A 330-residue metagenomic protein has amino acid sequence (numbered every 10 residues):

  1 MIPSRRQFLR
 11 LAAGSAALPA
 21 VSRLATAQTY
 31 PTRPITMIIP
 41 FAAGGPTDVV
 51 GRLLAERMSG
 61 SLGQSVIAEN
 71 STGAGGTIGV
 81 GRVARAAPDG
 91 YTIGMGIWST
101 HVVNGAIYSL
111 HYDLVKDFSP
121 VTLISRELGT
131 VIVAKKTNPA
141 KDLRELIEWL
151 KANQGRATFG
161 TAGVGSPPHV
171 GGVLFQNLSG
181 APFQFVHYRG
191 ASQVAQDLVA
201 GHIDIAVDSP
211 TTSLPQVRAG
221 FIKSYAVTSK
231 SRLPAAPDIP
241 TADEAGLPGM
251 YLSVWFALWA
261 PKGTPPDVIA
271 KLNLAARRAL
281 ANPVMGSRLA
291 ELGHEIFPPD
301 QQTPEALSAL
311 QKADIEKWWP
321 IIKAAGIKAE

Functional and structural regions predicted by a protein language model:
M1-A16: N-terminal secretory signal peptides and thylakoid transit peptides that target proteins across membranes
T26-D117, R156, A181-S209, Q216 (+2 more regions): N-terminal (or domain-start) structured segment
T32-P34, R218, P266-E330: An extracytoplasmic/periplasmic, membrane-proximal ligand-sensing/linker region
G44, W98-S99, K135-A140, T161-S166 (+4 more regions): Short coil/turn segments
R85-Y91, A106-Q193, A242, W255-R288: Hinge/capping helix and adjacent helix->loop/strand transition within the periplasmic-binding protein
S99-S109, V173-L178, I205-I239: A ligand-binding cleft/hinge motif common to bilobed small-molecule-binding domains
